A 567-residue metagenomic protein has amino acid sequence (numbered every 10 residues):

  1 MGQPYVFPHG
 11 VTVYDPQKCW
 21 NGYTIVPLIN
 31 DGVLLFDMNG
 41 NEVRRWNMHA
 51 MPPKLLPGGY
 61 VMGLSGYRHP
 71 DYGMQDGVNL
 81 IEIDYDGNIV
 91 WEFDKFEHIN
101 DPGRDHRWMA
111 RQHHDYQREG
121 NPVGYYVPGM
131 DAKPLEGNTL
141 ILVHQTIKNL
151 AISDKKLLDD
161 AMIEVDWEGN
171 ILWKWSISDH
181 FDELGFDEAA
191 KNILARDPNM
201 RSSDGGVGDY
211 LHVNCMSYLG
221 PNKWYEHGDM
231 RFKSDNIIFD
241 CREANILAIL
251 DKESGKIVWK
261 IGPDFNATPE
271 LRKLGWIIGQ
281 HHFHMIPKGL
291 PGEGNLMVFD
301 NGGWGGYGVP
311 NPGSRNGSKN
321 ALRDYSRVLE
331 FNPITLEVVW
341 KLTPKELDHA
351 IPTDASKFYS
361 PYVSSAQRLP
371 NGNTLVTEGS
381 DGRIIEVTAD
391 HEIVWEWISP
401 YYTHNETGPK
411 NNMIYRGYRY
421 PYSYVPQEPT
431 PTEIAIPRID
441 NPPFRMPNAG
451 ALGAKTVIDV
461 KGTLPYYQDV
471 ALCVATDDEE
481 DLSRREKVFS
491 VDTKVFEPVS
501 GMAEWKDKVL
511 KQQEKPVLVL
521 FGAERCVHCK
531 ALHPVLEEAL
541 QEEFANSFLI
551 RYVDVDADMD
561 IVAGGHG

Functional and structural regions predicted by a protein language model:
M1-R484: Histidine-/acidic-rich catalytic cores in large beta-rich domains
D235, P516-V517: Alpha/beta-hydrolase fold active-site loops
L482-F496: N-proximal helix/coil linker or "cap" segments that precede and/or mark the start of modular domains
F496-P516: A short beta-strand-turn-helix
P498-V499, F521, F544-I561: Thiol-based oxidoreductase modules, predominantly thioredoxin-like and allied folds used for disulfide exchange
L520-C526: Aromatic-flanked redox-active Cys/Sec active sites in thiol-based oxidoreductases, especially the WC-centered
K530-F544: Typically the conserved alpha-helix immediately C-terminal to a functionally engaged Cys/Sec in thioredoxin-like
A563-G567: Thiol/disulfide oxidoreductase modules built on the thioredoxin-like
